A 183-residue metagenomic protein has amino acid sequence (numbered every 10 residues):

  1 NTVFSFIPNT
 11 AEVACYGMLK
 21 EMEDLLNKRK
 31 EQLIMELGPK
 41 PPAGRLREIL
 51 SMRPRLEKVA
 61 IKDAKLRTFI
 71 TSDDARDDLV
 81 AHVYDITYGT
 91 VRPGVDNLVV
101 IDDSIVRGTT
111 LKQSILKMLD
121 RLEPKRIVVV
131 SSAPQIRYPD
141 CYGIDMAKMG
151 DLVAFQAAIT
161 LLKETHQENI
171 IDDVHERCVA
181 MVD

Functional and structural regions predicted by a protein language model:
N1-D183: PRPP-associated nucleotide enzymes
